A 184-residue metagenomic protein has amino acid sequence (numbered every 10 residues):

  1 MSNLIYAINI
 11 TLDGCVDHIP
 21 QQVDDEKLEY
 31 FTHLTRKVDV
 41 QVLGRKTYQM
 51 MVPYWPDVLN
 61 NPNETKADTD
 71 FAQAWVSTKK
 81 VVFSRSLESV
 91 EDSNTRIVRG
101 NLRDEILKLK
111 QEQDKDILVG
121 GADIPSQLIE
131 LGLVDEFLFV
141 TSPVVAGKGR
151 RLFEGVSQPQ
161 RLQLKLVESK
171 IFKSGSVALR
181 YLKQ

Functional and structural regions predicted by a protein language model:
M1-Q184: Enzymes that bind and transform nitrogen-containing heteroaromatic metabolites
